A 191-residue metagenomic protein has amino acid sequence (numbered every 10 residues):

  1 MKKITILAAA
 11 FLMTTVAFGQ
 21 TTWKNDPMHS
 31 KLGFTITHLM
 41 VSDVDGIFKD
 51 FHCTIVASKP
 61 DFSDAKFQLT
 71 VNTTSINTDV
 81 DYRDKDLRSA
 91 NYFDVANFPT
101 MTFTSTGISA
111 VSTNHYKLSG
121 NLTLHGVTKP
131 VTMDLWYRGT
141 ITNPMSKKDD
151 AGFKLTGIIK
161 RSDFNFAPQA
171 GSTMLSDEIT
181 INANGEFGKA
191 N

Functional and structural regions predicted by a protein language model:
M1-I4: Positively charged n-region of N-terminal signal peptides that target proteins for export
I6-A8, A17: Cleavable N-terminal signal peptides
A10-F11, V95: Alpha-helix termination/capping residues and helix-transition junctions
L12-M13, F187: Alpha-helical transmembrane segments and their juxtamembrane interfaces
M13-G19: Sec/Tat signal peptide C-region and signal peptidase I cleavage site
G19-N191: Low-complexity, acidic/polar, glycine-enriched regions of mature
